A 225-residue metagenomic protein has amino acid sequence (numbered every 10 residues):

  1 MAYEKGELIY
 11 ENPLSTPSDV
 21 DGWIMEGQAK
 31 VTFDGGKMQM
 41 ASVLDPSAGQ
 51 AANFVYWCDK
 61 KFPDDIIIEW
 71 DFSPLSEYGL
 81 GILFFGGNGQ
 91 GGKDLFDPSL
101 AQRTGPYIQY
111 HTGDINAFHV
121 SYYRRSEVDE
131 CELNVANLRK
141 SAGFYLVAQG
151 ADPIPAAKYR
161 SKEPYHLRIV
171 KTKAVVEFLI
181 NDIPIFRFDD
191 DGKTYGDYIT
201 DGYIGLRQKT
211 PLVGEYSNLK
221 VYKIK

Functional and structural regions predicted by a protein language model:
M1-K225: Extracellular glycan-recognition regions
